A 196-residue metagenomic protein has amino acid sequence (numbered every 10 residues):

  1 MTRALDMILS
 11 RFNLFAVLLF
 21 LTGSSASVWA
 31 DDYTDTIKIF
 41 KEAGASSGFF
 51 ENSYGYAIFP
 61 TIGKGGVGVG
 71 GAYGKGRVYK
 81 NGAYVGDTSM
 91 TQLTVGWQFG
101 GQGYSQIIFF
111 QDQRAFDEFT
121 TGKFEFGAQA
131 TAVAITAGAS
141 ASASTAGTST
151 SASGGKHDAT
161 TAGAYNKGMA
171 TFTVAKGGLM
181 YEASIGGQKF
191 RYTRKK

Functional and structural regions predicted by a protein language model:
M1-A4, L21, T145, N166: Intrinsically disordered, low-complexity segments enriched in small/polar residues
T2-F15: Bacterial N-terminal signal peptides that target proteins for export
R3, V28-W29: Exposed, low-complexity/repetitive linear segments and helix-based recognition motifs, biased toward charged/polar
A16-L18, V28: Cleavable N-terminal signal peptides
L18-L21, G187: A generic structural signal for solvent-exposed, polar alpha-helical segments
G23-S25: N-terminal signal peptide c-region/cleavage motif recognized by signal peptidases
W29-K196: Small-residue-enriched, tightly packed secondary-structure blocks
